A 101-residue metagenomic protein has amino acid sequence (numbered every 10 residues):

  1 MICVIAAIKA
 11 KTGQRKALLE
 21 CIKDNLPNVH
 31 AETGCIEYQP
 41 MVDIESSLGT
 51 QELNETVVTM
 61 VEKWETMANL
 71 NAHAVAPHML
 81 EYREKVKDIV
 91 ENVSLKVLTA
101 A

Functional and structural regions predicted by a protein language model:
M1-I2, A101: Absolute protein N-terminus
C3-I8: Active-site-flanking beta-strand signature of metal-NTP-handling nucleotidyl enzymes and homologous cyclase-like
K11-T12, A68: Active-site acidic-Proline motif in GNAT/NAT acetyltransferases
G13-L18: Short, conserved charged micro-motifs
N25-I36, N54, T59-K96: An amphipathic, aromatic/His-enriched active-site/gating alpha helix that lines ligand/cofactor pockets
P40, L95-A100: Hydrophobic/anchoring residues in structured secondary elements
G49-L53: Short glycine-biased active-site loop of nucleotidyltransferases that positions the nucleotide triphosphate and helps
